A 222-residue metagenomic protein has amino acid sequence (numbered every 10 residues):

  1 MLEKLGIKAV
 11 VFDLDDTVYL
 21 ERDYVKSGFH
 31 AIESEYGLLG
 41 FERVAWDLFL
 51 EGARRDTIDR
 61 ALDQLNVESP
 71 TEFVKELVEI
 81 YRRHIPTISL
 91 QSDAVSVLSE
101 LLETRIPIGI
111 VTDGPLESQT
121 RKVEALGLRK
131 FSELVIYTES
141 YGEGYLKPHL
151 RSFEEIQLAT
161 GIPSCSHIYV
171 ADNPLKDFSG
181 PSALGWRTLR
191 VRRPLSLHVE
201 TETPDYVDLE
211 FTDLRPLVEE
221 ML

Functional and structural regions predicted by a protein language model:
M1-K8, S99-L102, P107, T120-L222: Asp-based, Mg2+/Mn2+-dependent phosphohydrolase catalytic module
L2-S96, E117: N-terminal helical cap/lid subdomain that shapes the substrate entry/recognition surface in HAD-like hydrolases
V18, L90, I108, Y169-V170: Conserved SAM-binding loop
T112: Conserved phosphate-coupling serine/threonine residues in phosphotransfer and NTP-handling enzymes
